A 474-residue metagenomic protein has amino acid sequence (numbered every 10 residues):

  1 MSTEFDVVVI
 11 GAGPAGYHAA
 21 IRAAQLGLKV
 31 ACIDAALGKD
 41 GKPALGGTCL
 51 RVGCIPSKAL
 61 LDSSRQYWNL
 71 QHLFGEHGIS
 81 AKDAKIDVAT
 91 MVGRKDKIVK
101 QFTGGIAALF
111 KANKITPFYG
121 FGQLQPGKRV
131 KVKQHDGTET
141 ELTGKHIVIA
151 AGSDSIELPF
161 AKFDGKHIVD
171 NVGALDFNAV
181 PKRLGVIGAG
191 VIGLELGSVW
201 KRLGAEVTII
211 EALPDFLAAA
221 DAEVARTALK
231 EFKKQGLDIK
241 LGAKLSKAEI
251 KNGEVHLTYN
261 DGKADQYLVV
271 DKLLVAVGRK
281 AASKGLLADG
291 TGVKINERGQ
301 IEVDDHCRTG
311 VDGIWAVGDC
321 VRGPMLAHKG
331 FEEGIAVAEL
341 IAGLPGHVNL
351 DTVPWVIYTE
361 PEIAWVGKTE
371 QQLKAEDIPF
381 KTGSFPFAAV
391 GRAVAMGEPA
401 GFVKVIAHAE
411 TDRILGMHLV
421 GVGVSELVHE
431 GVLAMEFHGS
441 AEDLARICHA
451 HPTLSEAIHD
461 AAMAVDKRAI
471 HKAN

Functional and structural regions predicted by a protein language model:
S2-F5, P14, I21-V180, T208 (+7 more regions): Glycine-rich flavin
V8-I10, G122, E141-G152, V186-I187 (+2 more regions): Short hydrophobic core segments
I10-P43, I55, A59-Q66, A342 (+3 more regions): Flexible, glycine-rich terminal cap/loop adjacent to redox cofactors in electron-transfer oxidoreductases
G11-P14, I187-G190, D319: Glycine-rich Rossmann-fold phosphate-binding loop(s) that bind the pyrophosphate of adenine dinucleotide cofactors
A20, A24, G197, K201-R202: Gly/Ala-rich phosphate-binding loop of Rossmann-like dinucleotide-binding domains, activating on the conserved
D164-P181, Y267-I341, E426, A445: FAD-site-proximal beta/loop scaffold in flavoenzymes
